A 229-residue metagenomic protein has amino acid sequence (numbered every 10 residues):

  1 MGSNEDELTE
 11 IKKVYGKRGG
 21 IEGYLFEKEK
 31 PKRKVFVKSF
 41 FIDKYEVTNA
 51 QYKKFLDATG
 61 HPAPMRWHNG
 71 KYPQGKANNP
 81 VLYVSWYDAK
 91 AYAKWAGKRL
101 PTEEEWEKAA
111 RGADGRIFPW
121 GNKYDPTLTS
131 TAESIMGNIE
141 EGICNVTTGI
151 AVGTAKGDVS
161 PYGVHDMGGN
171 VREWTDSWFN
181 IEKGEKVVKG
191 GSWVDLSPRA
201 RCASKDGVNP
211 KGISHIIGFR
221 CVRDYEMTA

Functional and structural regions predicted by a protein language model:
M1-H61, W86-Y87, G121, F179 (+1 more regions): Short, compositionally biased
N4-T9, K13-I21, P62-D206, P210-H215: Functional-site microenvironments in short loops/helix caps that host divalent-cation chemistry
